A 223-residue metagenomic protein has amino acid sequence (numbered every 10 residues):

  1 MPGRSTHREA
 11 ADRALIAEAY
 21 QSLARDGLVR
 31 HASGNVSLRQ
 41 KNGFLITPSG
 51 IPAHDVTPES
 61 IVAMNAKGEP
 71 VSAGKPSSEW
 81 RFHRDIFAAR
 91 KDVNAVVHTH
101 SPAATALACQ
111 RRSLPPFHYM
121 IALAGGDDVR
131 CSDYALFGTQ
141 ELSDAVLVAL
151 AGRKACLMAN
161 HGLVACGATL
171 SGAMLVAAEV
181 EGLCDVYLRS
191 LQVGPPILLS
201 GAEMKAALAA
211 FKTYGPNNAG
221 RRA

Functional and structural regions predicted by a protein language model:
M1-A223: Glycine-rich flexible loops
